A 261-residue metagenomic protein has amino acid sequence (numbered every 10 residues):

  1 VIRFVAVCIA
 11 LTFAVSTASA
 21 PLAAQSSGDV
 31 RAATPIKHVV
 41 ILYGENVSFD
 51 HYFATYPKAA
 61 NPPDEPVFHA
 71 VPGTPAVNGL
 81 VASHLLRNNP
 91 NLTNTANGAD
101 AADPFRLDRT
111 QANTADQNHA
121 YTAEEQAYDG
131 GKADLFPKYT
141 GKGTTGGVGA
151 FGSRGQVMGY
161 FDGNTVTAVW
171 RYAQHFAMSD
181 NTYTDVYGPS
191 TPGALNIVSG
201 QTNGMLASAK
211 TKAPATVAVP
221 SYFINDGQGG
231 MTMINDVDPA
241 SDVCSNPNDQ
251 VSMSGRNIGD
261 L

Functional and structural regions predicted by a protein language model:
V1-I2: N-terminal secretory signal peptides that target proteins for export/translocation
V5-T17: Bacterial N-terminal signal peptides
P21-L261: N-terminal pro-sequences and low-complexity stem/linker regions of secreted or lumenal proteins
